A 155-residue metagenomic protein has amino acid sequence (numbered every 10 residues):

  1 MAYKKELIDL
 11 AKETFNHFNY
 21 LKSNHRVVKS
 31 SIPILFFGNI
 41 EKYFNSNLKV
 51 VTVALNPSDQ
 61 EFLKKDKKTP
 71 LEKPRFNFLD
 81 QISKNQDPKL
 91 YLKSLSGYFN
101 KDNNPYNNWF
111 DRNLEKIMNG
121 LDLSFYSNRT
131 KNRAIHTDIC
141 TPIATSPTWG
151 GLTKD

Functional and structural regions predicted by a protein language model:
A2-D155: A polyanion-binding, active-site-adjacent surface
